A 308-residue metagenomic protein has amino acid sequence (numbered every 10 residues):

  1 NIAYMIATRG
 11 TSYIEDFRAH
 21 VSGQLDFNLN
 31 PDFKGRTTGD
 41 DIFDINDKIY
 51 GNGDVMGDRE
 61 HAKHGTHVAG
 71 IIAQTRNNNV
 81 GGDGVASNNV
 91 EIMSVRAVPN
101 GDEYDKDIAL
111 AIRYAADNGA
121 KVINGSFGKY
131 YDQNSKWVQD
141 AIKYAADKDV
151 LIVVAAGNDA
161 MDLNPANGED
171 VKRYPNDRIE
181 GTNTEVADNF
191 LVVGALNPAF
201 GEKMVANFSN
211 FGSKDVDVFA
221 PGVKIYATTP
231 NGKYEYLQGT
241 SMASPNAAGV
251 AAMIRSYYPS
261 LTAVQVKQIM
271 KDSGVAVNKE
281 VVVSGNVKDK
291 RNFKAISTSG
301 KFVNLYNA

Functional and structural regions predicted by a protein language model:
N1-Y104, V186-N189, F211-D215, S256-I269: Subtilisin-like serine protease catalytic core
D32-G35, V150, R173-S256, S260 (+2 more regions): Extracellular S/T/G-rich loop segment that most often corresponds to the catalytic His/Ser-adjacent loop
D54, N164-T182, N278-S299: Surface-exposed intrinsically disordered loops and tails
G57-A69, G157, Y234-A247: Gly/Ser-rich catalytic serine loop of serine hydrolases
E60-A62, D83-A86, D102-N124, N134-V154 (+3 more regions): Mature extracellular/periplasmic domains of secretome proteins
I71-T75, A111-N118, A145-K148, M253-Y257 (+1 more regions): Structured segments of extracytoplasmic/periplasmic soluble domains in secreted or envelope-associated proteins
N78, V98-D102, G128-D132, N158-D162 (+4 more regions): Solvent-exposed loop/turn segments at secondary-structure junctions within structured extracellular/periplasmic domains
A116-N118, V122-G125, D188-V192, Y258-A308: C-terminal subdomain of the subtilisin-like protease fold in secreted/lumenal serine endopeptidases
